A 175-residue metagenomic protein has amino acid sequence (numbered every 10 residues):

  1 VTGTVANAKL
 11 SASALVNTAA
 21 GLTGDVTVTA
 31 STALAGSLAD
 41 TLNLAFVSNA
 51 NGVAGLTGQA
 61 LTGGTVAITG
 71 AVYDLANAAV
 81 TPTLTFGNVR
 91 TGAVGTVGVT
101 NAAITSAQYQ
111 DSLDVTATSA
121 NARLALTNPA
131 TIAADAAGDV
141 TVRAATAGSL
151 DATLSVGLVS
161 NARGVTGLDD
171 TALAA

Functional and structural regions predicted by a protein language model:
V1-A175: Feature for long, exposed domains in two main contexts
